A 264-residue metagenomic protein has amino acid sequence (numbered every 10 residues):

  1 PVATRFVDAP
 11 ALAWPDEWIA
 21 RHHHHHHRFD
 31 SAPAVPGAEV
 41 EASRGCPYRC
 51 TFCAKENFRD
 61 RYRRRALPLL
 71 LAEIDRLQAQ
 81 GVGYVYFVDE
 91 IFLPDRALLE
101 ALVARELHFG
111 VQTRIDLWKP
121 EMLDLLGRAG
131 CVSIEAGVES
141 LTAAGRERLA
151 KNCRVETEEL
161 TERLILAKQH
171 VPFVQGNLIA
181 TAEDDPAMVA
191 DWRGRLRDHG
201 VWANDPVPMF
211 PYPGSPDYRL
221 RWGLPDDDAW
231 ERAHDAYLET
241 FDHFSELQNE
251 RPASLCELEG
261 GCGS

Functional and structural regions predicted by a protein language model:
P1-L12, P208, G214: Glycine-rich beta-alpha loop elements in corrinoid/cobalamin-binding modules across cobalamin-dependent enzymes
V2-R5, E56, E90, I179: Short, well-ordered beta-to-alpha junction loops that form the rim of enzyme active sites and present histidine/acidic
F6-H25, W222-E231: Mobile, glycine-enriched helix-loop/loop "lid" segments at the mouths of ligand-binding/catalytic clefts that gate
W14-F173: Radical SAM [4Fe-4S] cluster-binding motif and immediate context
V85, N177-L178, G200: A recurrent short beta-strand within the Rossmann-like NAD(P)-dependent oxidoreductase core
V88-P94, I115, A180-D184, V207-G214: Short, solvent-exposed turn/loop segments enriched in Gly/Ser/Thr/Pro and often Arg
L141-C153, L164-M188, V207-P211, E239-D242: Conserved strand-turn element in the central/C-terminal portion of the radical SAM core barrel that lines
F173, P186-S264: C-terminal accessory regions of radical SAM enzymes
